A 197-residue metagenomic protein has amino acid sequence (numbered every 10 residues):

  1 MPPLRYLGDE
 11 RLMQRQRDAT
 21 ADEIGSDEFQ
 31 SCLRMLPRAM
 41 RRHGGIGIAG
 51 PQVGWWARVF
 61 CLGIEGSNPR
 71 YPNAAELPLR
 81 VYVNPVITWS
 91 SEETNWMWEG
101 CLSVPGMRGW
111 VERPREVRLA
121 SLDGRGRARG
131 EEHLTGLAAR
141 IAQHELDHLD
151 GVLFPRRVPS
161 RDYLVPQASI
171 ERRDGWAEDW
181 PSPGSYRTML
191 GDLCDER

Functional and structural regions predicted by a protein language model:
M1-R197: Positively charged
